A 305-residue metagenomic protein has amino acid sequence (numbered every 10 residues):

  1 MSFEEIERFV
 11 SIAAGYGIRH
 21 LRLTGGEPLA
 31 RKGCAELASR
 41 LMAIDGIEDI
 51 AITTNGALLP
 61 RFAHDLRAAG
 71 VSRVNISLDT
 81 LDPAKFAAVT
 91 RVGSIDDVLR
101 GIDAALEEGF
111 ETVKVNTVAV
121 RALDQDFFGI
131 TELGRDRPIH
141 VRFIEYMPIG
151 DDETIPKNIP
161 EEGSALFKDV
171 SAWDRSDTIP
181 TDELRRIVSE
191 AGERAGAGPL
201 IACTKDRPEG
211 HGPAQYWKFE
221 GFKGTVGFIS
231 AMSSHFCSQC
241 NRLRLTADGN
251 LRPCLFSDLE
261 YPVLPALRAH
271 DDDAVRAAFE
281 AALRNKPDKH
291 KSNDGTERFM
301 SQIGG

Functional and structural regions predicted by a protein language model:
M1-F3, L255: Canonical Radical SAM [4Fe-4S] cluster-binding loop centered on the CxxxCxxC motif and its immediate flanking residues
F3-L23, R31-I144: Radical SAM/AdoMet-radical enzyme domain recognition
E27: Conserved G/P- and acidic residue-centered "switch" motifs that form tight phosphate/ATP-binding loops in soluble
T54, K205, S230: Short loop/edge segments at beta-strand edges and connector loops that shape dinucleotide/nucleotide cofactor-binding
L59, A122, G150, H235 (+1 more regions): Flexible, glycine-rich phosphate/dinucleotide-binding loops and adjacent beta-alpha linkers at cofactor/substrate
A84-A87, V92-T225: Radical SAM enzyme [4Fe-4S]-AdoMet core and its adjacent flexible, acidic and glycine-rich loops/tails across
T225-G227, P253: A sequence-level detector of short linear motifs
M232-G305: Flexible mid-to-C-terminal extensions adjoining Fe-S/redox cofactors in radical SAM and related proteins
